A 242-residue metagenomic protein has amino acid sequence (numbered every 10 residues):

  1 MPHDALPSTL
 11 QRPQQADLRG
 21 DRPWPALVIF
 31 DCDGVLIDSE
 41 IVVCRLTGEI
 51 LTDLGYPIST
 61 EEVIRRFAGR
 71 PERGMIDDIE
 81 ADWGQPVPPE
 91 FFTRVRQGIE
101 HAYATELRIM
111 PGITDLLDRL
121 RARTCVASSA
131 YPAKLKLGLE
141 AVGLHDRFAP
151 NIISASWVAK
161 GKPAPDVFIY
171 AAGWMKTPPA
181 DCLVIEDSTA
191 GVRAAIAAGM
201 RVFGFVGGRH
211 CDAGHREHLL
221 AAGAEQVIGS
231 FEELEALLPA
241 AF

Functional and structural regions predicted by a protein language model:
P2-A26, T114, D118, Y131-F242: Asp-based, Mg2+/Mn2+-dependent phosphohydrolase catalytic module
L6-R65, D82: Active-site neighborhood of HAD-like aspartate-dependent phosphohydrolases
V35, S128-A130: Conserved phosphate-coupling serine/threonine residues in phosphotransfer and NTP-handling enzymes
L36, T124, V184-I185: Conserved SAM-binding loop
C44, G48, E72-D77, F92 (+2 more regions): An amphipathic alpha-helix signature
I50-L51, P71-P86, G138, A172 (+1 more regions): Helix-loop "lid/cap" segments that line or gate small-molecule binding pockets
D53-P57, W83-P86, G143-R147, K176-T177: Short helix-capping segments at alpha-helix termini
P57, D77-G112: Metal-dependent phosphoesterase signature
